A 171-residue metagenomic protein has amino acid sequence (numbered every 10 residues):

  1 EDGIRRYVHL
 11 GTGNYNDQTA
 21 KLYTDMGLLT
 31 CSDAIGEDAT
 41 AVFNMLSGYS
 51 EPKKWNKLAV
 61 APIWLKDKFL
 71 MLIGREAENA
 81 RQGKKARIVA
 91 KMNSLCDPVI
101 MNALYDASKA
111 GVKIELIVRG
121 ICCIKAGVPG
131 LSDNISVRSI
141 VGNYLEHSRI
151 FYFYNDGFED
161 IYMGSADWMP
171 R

Functional and structural regions predicted by a protein language model:
E1-R6, G11-N14, T19, A34 (+1 more regions): PLD/PLD-like phosphodiesterase catalytic module centered on the HKD motif
Y15-G48: Mobile "lid/hinge" segments at catalytic clefts and subdomain interfaces of large enzymes
L22-L29, K53-A61: Charged, low-complexity surface segments at secondary-structure and domain boundaries
M45-Y49, E76-N79: Conserved, well-folded catalytic cores of nucleic-acid-processing and energy-transducing macromolecular machines
Y49-L58, G83-K85: Gly-rich Lys/Arg/Thr-decorated short loops/hinges at beta-loop-alpha junctions or inter-strand turns that position
